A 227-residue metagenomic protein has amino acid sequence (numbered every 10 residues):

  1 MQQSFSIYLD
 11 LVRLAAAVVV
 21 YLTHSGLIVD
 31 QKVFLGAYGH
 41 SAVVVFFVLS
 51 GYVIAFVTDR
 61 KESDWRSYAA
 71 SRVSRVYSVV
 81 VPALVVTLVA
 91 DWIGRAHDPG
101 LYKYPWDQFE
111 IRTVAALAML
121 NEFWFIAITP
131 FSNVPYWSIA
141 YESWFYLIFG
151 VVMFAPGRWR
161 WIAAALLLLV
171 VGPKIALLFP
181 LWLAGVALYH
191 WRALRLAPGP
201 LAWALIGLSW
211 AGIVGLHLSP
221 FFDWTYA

Functional and structural regions predicted by a protein language model:
M1, R66-S67: Membrane-interfacial, low-structure loops and terminal tails that flank and connect transmembrane helices in multi-pass
S4-D59, S74-A83, A176: Functionally critical transmembrane alpha-helices in membrane proteins and complexes, commonly lining
D10, Y68, S138-A140: Short alpha-helical catalytic segment bearing the HExxH-like zincin motif of zinc-dependent metalloproteases
L11-Y21, P82, R112, A116 (+2 more regions): Alpha-helical transmembrane segments
I28-K32, R60, W92-K103, R158: Transmembrane helix-loop junctions in multipass membrane proteins, especially transporters and channels
H40-E62, S138-G157, I162-A227: Specific transmembrane alpha-helix
A55, V76-S143, L147, A227: Membrane-interface helix-loop-helix regions
S67-S71, R75: Short amphipathic alpha-helical coupling elements at transmembrane boundaries
